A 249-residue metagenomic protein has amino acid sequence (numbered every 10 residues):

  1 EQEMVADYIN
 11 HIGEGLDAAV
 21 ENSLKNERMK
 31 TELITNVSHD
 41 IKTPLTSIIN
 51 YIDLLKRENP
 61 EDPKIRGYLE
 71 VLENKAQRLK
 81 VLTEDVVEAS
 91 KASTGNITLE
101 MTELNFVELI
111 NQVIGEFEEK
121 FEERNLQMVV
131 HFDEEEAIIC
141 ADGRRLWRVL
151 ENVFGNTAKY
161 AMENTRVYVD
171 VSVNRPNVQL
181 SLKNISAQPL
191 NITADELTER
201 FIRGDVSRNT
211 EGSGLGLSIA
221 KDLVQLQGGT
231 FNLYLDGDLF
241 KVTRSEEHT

Functional and structural regions predicted by a protein language model:
T94-L99, I138-A141: Conserved micro-motifs of the catalytic ATP-binding
E100-I114: A conserved beta-strand-to-alpha-helix junction within the catalytic ATP-binding
E100-L104, E122, Q127-A137: Conserved catalytic submotifs in the C-terminal HATPase_c
T157-A158: Short helix-loop "hinge" at the ATP-lid/N-box region of the Bergerat-fold HATPase_c
N164-P176: Short beta-strand/loop element within the Bergerat-fold HATPase_c
P189-R203: Short conserved segment of the HATPase_c
G228-D236: Glycine-rich ATP-binding loops of the HATPase_c
